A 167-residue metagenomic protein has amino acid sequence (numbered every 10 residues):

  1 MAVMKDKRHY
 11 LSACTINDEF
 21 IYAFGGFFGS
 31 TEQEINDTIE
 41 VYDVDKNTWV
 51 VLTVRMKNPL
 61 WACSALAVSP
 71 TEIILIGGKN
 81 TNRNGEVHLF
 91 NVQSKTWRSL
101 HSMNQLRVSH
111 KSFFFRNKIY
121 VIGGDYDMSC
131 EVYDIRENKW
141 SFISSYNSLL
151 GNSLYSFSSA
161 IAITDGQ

Functional and structural regions predicted by a protein language model:
M1-Q167: Kelch-like beta-propeller repeat domains
